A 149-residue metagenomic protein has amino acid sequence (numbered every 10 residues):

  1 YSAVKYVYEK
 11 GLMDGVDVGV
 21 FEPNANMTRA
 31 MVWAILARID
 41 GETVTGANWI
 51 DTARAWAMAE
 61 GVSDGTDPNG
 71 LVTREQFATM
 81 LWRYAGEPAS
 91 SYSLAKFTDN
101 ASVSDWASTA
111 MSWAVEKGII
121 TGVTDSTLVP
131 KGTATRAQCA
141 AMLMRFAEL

Functional and structural regions predicted by a protein language model:
Y1-S2, K10, D14-E75, L81-S108 (+2 more regions): Feature responds to low-complexity, polar/acidic, surface-exposed segments characteristic of secreted/exported proteins
G118: Aromatic/histidine-rich interaction motifs
M142: Aromatic- and glycine-enriched pocket-lining scaffold segments that form the walls of small-molecule binding clefts
